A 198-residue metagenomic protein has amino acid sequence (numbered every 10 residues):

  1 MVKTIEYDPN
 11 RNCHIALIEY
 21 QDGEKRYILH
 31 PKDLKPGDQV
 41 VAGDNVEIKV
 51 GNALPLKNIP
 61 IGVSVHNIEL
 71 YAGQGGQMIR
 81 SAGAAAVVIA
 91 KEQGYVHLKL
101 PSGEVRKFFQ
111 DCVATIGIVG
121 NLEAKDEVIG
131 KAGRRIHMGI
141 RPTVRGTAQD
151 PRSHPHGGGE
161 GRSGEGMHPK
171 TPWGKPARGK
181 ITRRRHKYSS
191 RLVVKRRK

Functional and structural regions predicted by a protein language model:
M1-C13, P36-K198: Basic, glycine/proline-rich low-complexity segments that contact nucleic acids
C13-L17, K25-Y27: S1/OB-fold single-stranded RNA-binding interface
Y20, H30, A90: Conserved strand-loop elements at the edges of beta-sheets that form or border functional pockets
Y20-G23, S102: Short acidic-glycine loop/turn motifs at beta-strand connectors
G23-K35: Beta-strand/loop nucleic-acid-binding surfaces
